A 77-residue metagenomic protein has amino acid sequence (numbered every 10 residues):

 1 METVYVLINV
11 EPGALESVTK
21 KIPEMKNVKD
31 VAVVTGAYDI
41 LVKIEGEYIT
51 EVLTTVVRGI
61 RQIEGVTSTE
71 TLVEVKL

Functional and structural regions predicted by a protein language model:
M1-L77: A compositional/biophysical signature of low hydrophobicity enriched in polar/charged and small residues
